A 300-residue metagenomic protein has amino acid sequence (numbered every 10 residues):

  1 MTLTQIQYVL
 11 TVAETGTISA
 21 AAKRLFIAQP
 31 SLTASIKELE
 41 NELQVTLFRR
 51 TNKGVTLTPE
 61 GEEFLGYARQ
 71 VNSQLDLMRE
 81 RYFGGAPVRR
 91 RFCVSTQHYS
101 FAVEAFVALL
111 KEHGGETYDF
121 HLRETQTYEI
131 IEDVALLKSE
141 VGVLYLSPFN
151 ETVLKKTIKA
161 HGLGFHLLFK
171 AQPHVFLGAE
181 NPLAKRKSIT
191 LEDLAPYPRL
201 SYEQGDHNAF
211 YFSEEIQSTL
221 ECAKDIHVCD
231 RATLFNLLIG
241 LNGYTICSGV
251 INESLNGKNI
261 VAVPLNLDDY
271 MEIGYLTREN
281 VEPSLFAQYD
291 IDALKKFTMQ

Functional and structural regions predicted by a protein language model:
L10-A28: Short helix-boundary/capping micro-motifs
E40-L57: A short LG(V/I)-centered, amphipathic sequence patch enriched for acidic residue(s) preceding the LG motif
E42-L43, F64-A86, C93: Alpha-helical linker/hinge and terminal dimerization helices associated with HTH transcriptional regulators
R89-T152: Central regulatory/effector-binding core of bacterial HTH transcription factors
A102-A108, F149-E151, T190-L191, A195-T219 (+1 more regions): Secondary-structure junction motif
A135-E140, Y145, Q204-V261: Hydrophobic hinge/microswitch elements
T157-R199: Flexible hinge/capping segments at coil-to-helix
K159-H166, A171, A232-E282: Beta-alpha-beta core module
